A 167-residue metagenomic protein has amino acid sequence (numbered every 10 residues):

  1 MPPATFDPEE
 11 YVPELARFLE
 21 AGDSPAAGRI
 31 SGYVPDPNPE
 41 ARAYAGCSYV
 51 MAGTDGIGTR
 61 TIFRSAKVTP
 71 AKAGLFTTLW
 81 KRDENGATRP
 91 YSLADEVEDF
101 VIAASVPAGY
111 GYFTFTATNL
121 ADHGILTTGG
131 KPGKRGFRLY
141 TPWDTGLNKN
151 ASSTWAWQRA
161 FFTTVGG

Functional and structural regions predicted by a protein language model:
P2-P35: Acidic-basic catalytic patches of nuclease active cores, encompassing PD-(D/E)XK and other metal-cofactor nuclease
R29-D95: Short, well-structured hydrophobic secondary-structure segments
R42, K72, D95, P107-A108 (+2 more regions): A generic structural signal for short, non-catalytic loop/turn and secondary-structure boundary residues
G46-S48, I62, T77-T78, D99-A103 (+2 more regions): Ordered hydrophobic segments in well-structured contexts
A52-T54, I102-G109, P142-D144: Short, flexible beta-strand-to-coil junctions
I57-K67, Y112-A117, A151-S152: Short amphipathic beta-strand/extended segments with alternating polar/hydrophobic composition
E84-H123: Structured, beta-strand-rich domain cores that present glycine/charged loop surfaces used to bind extended ligands
H123-V165: Helix-rich interaction surfaces within compact, conserved domain-sized segments that mediate assembly or partner
